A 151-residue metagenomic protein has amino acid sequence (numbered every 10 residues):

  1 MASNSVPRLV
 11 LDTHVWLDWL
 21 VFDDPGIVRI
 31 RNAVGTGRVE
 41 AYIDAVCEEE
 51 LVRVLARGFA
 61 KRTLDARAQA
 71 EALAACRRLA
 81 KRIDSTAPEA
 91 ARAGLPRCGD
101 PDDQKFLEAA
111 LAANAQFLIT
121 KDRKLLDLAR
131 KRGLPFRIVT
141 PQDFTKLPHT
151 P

Functional and structural regions predicted by a protein language model:
M1-I43: Short, well-structured N-terminal submotif of metal-dependent ribonuclease cores
V15-W16, C47, K124-L125: Alpha-helix capping/helix-boundary segments
L20-V21, L55, A129: Short, flexible helix/strand-to-coil boundary loops that buttress conserved ligand/catalytic motifs in alpha/beta
G26-R29, F59, P135-R137: Glycine-rich, phosphate-binding/catalytic loops in enzymes
I30, F106-L107: Short, hydrophobic alpha-helical packing/hinge segments within bilobed ligand-binding/sensory domains
A33-E40, A45-A93: PIN-domain endoribonuclease scaffold, especially VapC-family toxins
L95-P96, D100, Q104, L111 (+2 more regions): Acidic, PIN/NYN-like endoribonuclease modules and their adjacent C-terminal/linker elements
